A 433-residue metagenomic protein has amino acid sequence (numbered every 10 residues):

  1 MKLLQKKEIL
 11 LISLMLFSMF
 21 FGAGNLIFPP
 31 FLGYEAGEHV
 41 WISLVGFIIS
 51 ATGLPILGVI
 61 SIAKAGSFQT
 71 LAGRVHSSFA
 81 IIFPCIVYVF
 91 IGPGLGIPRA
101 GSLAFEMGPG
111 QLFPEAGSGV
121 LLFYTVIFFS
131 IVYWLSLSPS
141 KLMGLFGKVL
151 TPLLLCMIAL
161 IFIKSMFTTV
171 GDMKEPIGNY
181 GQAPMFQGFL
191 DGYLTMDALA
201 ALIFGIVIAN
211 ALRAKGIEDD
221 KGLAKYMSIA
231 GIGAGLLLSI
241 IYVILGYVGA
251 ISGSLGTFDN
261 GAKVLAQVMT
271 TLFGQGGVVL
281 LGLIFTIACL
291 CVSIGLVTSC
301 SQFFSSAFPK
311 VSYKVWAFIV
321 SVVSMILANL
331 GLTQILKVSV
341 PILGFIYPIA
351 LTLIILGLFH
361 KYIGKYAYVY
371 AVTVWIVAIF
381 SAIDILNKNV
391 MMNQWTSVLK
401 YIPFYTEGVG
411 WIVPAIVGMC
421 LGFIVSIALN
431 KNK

Functional and structural regions predicted by a protein language model:
L11-F21, F162-G171, Y180-L245, L280-C289 (+2 more regions): Hydrophobic, membrane-embedded alpha-helices of multi-pass small-molecule transporters
F31, S78-P114, C289-S306: Hydrophobic transmembrane alpha-helices that form the core helical bundles of multi-pass secondary transporters
G53, L57, L153-S165, M227-S252 (+2 more regions): Selective recognition of specific alpha-helical transmembrane segments in multi-pass small-molecule
I62-L71, F129-L150, A214-I217, I326-V338 (+1 more regions): Membrane-water interface regions at transmembrane-helix termini and the short interhelical loops of multi-pass membrane
Q69-G73, I241-L290, V297, P341: TM-loop-TM module centered on a large, flexible mid-protein loop between adjacent transmembrane helices in multi-pass
P93-I97, L155-Y180, A198-L199, Y247-A250 (+3 more regions): Hydrophobic alpha-helical segments and their helix-loop junctions in multi-pass secondary transporters
L135-S165, S339-L351, Y370-A378: Membrane-interface loop-to-helix entry segments
I354-C420, A428-K433: C-terminal membrane-solvent junction of multi-pass transporters and transport-like membrane proteins
